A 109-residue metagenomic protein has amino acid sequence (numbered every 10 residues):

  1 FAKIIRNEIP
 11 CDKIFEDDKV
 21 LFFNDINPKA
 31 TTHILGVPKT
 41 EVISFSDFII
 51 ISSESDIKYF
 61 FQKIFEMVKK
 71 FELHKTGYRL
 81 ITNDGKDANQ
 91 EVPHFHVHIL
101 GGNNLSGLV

Functional and structural regions predicted by a protein language model:
F1-V109: HIT superfamily nucleotide-processing domains
